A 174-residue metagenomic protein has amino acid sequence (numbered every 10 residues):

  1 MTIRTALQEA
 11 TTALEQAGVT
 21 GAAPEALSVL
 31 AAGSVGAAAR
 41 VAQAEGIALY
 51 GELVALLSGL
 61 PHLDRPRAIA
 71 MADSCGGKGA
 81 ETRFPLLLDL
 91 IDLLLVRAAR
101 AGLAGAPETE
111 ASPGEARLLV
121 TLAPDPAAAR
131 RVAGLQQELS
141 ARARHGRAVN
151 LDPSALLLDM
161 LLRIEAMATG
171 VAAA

Functional and structural regions predicted by a protein language model:
M1-L90, L95-R97, A101-A174: Charged, glycine-rich active-site and insertion segments that engage polyanionic ligands
